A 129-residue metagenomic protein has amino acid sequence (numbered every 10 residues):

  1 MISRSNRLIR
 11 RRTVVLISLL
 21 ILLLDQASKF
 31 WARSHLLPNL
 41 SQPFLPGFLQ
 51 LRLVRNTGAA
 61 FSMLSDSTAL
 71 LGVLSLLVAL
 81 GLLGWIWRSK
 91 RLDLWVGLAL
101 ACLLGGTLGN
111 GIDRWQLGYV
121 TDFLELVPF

Functional and structural regions predicted by a protein language model:
M1-F129: Alpha-helical transmembrane bundles and membrane-interface segments of multipass inner-membrane proteins
